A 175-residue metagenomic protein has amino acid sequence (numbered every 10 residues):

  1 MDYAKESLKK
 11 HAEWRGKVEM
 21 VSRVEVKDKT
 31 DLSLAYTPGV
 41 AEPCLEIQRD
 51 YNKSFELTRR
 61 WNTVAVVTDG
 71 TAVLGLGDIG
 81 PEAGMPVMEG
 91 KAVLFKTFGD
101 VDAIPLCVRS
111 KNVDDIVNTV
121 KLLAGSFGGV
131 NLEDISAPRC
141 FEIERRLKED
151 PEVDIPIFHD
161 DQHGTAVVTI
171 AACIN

Functional and structural regions predicted by a protein language model:
M1-I155: N-terminal ligand-binding/catalytic initiation module
F158-I174: A glycine-rich, Thr/Ser-enriched phosphate-binding loop motif common to dinucleotide/cofactor-binding enzymes
